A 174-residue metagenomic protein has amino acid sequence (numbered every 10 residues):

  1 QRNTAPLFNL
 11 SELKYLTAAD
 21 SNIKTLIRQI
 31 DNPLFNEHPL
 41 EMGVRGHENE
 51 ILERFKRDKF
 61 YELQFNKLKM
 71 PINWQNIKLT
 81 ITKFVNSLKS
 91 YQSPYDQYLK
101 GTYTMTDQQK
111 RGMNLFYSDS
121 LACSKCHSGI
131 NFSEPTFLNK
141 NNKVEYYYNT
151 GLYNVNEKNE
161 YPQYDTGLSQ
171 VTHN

Functional and structural regions predicted by a protein language model:
Q1-N174: Periplasmic c-type cytochrome electron-transfer domains
